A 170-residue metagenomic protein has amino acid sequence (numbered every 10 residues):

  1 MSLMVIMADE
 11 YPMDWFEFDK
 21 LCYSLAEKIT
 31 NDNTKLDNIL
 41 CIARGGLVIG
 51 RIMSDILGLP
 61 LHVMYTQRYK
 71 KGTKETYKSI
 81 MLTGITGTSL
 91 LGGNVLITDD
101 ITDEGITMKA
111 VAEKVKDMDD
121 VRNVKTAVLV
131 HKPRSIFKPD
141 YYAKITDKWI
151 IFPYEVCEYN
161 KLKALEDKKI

Functional and structural regions predicted by a protein language model:
M1-I170: PRPP-associated nucleotide enzymes
